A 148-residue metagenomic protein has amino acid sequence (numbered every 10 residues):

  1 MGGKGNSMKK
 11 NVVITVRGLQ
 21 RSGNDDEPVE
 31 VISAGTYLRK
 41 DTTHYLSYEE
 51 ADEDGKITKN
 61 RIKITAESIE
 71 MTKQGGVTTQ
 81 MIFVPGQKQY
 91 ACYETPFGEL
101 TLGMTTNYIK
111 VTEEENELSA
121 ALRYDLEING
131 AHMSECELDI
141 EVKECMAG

Functional and structural regions predicted by a protein language model:
G2-I128, H132-E135, C145-G148: N-terminal intrinsically disordered, cationic/polar leader segments that include organellar targeting peptides
I140-V142: A short acidic/small-residue loop/turn micro-motif
